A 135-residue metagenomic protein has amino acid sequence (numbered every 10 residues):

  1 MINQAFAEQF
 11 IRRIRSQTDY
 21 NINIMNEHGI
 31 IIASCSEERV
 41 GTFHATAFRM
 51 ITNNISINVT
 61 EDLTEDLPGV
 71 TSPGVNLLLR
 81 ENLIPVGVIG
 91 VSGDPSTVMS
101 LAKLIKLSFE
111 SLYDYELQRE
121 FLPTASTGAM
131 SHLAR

Functional and structural regions predicted by a protein language model:
I2-R135: Hydrophobic, helix-rich cores of sensory/ligand-binding and other regulatory modules that couple small-molecule
